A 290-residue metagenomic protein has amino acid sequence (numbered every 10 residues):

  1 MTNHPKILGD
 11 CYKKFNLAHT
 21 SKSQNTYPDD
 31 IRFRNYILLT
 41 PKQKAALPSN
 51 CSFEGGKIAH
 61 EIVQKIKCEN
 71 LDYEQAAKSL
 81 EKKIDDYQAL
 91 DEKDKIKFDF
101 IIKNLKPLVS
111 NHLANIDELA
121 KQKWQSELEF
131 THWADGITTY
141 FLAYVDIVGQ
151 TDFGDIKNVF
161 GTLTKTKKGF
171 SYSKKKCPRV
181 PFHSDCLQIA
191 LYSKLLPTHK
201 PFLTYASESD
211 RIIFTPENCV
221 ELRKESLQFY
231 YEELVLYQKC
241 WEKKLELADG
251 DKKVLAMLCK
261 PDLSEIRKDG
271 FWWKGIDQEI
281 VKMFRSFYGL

Functional and structural regions predicted by a protein language model:
M1-Y144, L290: Metal-dependent nuclease catalytic cores that hydrolyze phosphodiester bonds in DNA/RNA, characterized by
H4, Y27, L47, K106 (+5 more regions): Intrinsic-disorder/low-complexity coil detector
L8, E54-G55, D135, V148 (+6 more regions): Feature targets compositionally biased, intrinsically disordered low-complexity regions with long contiguous runs
Y12, K42-Q43, Q75, I84 (+8 more regions): Generic low-complexity, intrinsically disordered sequence content enriched in small uncharged/hydrophobic residues
D29, L71-Q75, K93, L163 (+2 more regions): Alpha-helix capping and helix-coil boundary motifs
K121-W124, L128-Y237: Mg2+/Mn2+-dependent nuclease catalytic core
S193-L290: Metal-dependent nuclease catalytic regions and adjoining charged, substrate-binding loops involved in nucleic-acid end
